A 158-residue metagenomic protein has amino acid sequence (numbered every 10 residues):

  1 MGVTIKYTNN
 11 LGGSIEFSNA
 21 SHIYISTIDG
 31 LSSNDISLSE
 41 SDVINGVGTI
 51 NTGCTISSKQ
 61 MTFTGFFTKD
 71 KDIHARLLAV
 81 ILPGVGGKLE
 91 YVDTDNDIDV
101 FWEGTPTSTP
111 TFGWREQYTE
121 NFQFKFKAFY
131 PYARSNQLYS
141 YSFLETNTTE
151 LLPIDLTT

Functional and structural regions predicted by a protein language model:
M1-T158: Extracellular/virion structural assembly segments
